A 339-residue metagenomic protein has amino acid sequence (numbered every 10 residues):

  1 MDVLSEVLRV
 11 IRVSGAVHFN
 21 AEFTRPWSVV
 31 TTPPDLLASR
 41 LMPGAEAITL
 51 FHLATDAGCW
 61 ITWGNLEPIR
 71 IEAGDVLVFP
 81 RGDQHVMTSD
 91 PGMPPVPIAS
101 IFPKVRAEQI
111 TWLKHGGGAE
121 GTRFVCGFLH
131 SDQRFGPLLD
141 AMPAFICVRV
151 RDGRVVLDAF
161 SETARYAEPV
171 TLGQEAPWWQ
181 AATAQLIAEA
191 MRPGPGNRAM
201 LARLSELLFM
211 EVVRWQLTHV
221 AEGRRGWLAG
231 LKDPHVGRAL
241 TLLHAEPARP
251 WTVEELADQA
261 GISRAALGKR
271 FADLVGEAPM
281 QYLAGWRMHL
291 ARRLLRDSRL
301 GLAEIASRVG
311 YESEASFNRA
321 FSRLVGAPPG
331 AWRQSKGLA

Functional and structural regions predicted by a protein language model:
M1-R70, D75, D83-H115: Generic protein-terminus/edge-of-domain signal
A54, L243-E246, L295: Short helix-to-turn junction characteristic of helix-turn-helix DNA-binding domains, especially the helix
R70, R198-A202, Q281: Alpha-helix N-cap/helix-initiation sites
W112-F124: Glycine- and charge-enriched low-complexity intrinsically disordered segments
V125-T241: An amphipathic alpha-helical interaction segment
P193-G194, E246, P250, S298 (+1 more regions): Short coil/turn helix-boundary motifs
L207-L217, R238-H289, A306-A331: Basic/polar phosphate-binding segments, predominantly the helix-turn-helix DNA-binding elements of transcriptional
E222-G226, E255, S335: Short linear capping/connector segments at secondary-structure termini
